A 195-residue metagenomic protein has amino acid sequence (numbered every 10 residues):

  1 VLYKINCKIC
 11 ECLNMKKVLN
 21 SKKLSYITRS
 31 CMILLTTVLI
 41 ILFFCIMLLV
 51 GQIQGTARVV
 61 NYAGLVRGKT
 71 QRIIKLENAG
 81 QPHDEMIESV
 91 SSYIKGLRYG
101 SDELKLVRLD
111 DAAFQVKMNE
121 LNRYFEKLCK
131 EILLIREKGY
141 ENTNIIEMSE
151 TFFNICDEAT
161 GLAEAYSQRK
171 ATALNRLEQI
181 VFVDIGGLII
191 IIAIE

Functional and structural regions predicted by a protein language model:
V1-L34, N175-Q179: Positive-inside N-terminal membrane-insertion signal
L19-Y26, L48, Q52-G55, R169-T172: Juxtamembrane loop-transmembrane helix junctions in multi-pass integral membrane proteins, especially the extracellular
S25-V50, V183-E195: Extreme N-terminal signal-anchor transmembrane helix of membrane signaling/transducer proteins, especially in bacteria
L49-E88: Juxtamembrane membrane-water interface segments immediately C-terminal to a transmembrane helix
Q52-G55, V59-Y62, V107-D110, F114 (+1 more regions): Amphipathic alpha-helical coiled-coil segments and their boundaries
A57, K170-I191: Interfacial "cap-and-anchor" motif at the non-cytosolic start of specific transmembrane alpha-helices
V60, L65, K69-L76, V116-R176: Extracytoplasmic
L76-L134: Extracytoplasmic ligand-binding sensor domains of the Cache superfamily
